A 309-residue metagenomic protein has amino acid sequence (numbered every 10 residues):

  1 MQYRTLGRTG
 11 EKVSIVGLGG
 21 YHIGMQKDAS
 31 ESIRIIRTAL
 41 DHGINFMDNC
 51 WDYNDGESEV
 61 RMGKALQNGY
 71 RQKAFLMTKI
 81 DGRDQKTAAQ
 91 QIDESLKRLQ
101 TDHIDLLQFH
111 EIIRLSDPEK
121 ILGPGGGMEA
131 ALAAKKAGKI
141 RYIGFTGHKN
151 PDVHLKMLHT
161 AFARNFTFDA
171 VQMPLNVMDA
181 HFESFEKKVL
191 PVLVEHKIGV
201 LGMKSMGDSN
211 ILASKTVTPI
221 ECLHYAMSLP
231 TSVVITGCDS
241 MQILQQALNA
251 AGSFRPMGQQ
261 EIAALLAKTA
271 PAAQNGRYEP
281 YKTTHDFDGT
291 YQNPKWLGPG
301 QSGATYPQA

Functional and structural regions predicted by a protein language model:
M1-K73, A130, K136, Q308-A309: N-terminal binding-site loop/beta-alpha segment at the start of enzyme catalytic domains that lines or forms
Q2, E31-I36, R61-A65, Q91-S95 (+6 more regions): A general structural detector for well-ordered alpha-helical segments in enzyme core domains, enriched
L6, L18, A39, M47 (+10 more regions): Conserved, mostly hydrophobic/aromatic
G19-S30, M77-T87, L115-K120, K149 (+1 more regions): Active-site mouth loops of central-metabolism enzymes
S30, T38-D41, N45, R164 (+1 more regions): Structured C-terminal cap/extension of enzyme domains
N45-D52, M77-K79, R141-T146, Q172-M173 (+1 more regions): Short catalytic-loop micro-motif centered on adjacent basic/acidic residues
Y53, N68-A89, H110-I113: Structural motif corresponding to the early beta-alpha repeats
R83-K188, V194-L201: Glycine/proline-rich, positively charged, aromatic-decorated active-site loop/lid region on the catalytic face
